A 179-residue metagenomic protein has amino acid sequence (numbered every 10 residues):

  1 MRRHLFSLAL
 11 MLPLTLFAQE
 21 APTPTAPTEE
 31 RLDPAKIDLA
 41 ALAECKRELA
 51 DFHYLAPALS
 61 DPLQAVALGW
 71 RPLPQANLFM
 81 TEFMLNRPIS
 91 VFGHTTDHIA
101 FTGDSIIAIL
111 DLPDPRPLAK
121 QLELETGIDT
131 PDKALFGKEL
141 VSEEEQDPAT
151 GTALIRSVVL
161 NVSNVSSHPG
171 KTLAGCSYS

Functional and structural regions predicted by a protein language model:
M1-L8: Bacterial N-terminal signal peptides that target proteins for export
P13-A18: N-terminal signal peptide c-region/cleavage motif recognized by signal peptidases
T23-M80: N-terminal export/targeting and maturation segments
A40, C45-E48, L55-S60, M84-N86 (+4 more regions): A structural detector for beta-sheet-dominated domains
L78, S105-I107, P169-L173: A generic structural signal for beta-strand entry/edge sites
F83-P148: Long, charged/polar, surface-exposed segments that mediate recognition or autoinhibition
L124-S179: Non-cytosolic coordination micro-motifs
